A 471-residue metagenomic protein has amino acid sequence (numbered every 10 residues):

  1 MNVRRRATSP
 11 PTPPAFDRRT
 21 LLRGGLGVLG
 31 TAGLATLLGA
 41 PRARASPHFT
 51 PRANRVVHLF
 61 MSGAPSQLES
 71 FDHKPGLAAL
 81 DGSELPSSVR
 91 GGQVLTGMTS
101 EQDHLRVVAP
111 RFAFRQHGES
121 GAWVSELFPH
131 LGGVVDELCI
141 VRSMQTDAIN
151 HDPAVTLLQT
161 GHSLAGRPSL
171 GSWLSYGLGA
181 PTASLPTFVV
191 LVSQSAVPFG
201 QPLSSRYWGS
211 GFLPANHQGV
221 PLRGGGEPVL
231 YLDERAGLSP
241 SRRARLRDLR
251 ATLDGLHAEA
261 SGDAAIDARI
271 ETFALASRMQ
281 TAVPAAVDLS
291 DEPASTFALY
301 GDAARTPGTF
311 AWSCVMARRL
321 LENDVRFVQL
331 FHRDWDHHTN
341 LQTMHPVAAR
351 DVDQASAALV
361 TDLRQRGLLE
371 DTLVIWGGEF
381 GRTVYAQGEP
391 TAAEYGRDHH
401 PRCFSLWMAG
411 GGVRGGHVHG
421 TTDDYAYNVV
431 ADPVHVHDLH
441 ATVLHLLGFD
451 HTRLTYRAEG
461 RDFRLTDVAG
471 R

Functional and structural regions predicted by a protein language model:
N2-R471: Ligand-binding pockets and gating/stacking loops
